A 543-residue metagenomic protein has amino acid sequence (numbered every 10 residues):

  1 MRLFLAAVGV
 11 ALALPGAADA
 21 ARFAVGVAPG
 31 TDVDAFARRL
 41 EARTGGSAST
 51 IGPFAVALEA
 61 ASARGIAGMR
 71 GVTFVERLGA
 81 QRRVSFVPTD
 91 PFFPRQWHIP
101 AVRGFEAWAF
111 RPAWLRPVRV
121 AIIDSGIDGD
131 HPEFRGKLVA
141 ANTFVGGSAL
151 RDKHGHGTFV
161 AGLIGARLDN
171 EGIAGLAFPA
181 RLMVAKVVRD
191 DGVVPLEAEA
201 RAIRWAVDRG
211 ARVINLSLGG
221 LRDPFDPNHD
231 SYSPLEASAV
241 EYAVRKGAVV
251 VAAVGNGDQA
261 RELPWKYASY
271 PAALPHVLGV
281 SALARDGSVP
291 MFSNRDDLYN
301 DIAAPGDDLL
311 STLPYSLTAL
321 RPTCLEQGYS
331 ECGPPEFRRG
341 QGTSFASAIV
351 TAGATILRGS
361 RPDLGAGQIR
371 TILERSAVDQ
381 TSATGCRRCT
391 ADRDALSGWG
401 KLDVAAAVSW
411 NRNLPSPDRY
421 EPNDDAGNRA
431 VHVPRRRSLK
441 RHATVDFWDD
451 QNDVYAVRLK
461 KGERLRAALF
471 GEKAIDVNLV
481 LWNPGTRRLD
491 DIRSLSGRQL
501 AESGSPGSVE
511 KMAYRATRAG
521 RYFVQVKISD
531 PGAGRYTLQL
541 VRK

Functional and structural regions predicted by a protein language model:
V8, G45-S47, R209-L218, A239 (+3 more regions): C-terminal subdomain of the subtilisin-like protease fold in secreted/lumenal serine endopeptidases
T31-D34, R38-R95: Autoinhibitory propeptides
R70-R119, I127, P132-E133, C332 (+1 more regions): Protease zymogen maturation seam
Q96-R103, R119-V120, S125-R151, G162 (+8 more regions): Peri-catalytic substrate-binding/gating loops that frame the active-site cleft of hydrolases
E106-N142, G147-E197, R209-R212, R245 (+4 more regions): Subtilisin-like serine protease catalytic core
A109, A185-H276, D286-S288, S330-A348 (+2 more regions): Substrate-binding/access-modulating region of protease and related hydrolase catalytic domains
D124, A248, S269-G359, D363: Extracellular S/T/G-rich loop segment that most often corresponds to the catalytic His/Ser-adjacent loop
Y232, G367, E374, S397-G400 (+2 more regions): Acidic, Ser/Thr/Pro-rich low-complexity intrinsically disordered segments
